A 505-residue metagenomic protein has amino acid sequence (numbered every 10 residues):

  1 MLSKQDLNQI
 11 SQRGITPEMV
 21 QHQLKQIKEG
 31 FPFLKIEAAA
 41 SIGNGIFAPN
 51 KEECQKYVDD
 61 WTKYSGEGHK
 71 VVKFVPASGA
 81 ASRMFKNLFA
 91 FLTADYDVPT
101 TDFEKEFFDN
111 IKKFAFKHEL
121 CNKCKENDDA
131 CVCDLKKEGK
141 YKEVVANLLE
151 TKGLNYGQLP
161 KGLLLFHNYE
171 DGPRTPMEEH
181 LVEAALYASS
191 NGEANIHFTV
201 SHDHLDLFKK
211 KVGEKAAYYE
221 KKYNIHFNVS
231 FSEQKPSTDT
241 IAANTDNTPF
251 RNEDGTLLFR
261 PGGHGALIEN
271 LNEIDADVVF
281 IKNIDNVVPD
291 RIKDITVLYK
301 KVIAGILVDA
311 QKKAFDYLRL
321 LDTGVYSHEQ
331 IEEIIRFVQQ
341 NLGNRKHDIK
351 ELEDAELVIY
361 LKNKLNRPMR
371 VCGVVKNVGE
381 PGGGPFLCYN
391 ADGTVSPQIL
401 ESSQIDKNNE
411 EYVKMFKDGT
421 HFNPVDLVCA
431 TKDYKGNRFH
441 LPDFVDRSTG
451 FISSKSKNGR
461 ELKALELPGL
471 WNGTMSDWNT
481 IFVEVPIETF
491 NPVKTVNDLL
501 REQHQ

Functional and structural regions predicted by a protein language model:
M1-L34: Polybasic, low-complexity association/targeting segments
N8-I10, E29-P32, I36-V378, L387-C388 (+3 more regions): Domain-scale recognition of functional cores that engage charged ligands
R291-I292, K312, D316, Y326-Q505: OB-fold and OB-like single-stranded nucleic-acid-recognition modules and their adjacent interaction interfaces
